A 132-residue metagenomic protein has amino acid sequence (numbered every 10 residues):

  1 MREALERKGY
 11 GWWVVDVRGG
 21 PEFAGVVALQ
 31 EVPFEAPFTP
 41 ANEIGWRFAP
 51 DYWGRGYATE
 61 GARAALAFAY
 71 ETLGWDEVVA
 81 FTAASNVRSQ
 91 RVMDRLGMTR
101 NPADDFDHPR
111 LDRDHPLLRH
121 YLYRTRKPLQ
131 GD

Functional and structural regions predicted by a protein language model:
M1-G9: Active-site rim helix/loop that mediates acceptor-substrate recognition in acyltransferases
V14-D132: Acyl-donor (CoA/ACP) binding surface of acyl/acetyltransferases
